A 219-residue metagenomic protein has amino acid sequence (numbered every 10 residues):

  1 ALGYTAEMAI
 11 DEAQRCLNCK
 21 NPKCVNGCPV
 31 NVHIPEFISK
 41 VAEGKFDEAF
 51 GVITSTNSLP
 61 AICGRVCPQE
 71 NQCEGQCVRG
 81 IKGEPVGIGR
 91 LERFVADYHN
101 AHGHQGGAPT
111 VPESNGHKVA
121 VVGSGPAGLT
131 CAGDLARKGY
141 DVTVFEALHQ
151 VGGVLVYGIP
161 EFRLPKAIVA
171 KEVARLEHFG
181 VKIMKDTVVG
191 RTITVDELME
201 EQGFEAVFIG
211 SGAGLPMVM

Functional and structural regions predicted by a protein language model:
A1-K23, E48-Q69, H104-V122, A127 (+2 more regions): Ferredoxin-like iron-sulfur electron-transfer modules
I10-E43, F50, T54-I88, G128-T130 (+1 more regions): Cysteine-centered iron-sulfur cluster-binding motifs in ferredoxin-type domains/subunits of redox enzymes
F37, A61-R65, Q69-V122, R137-K138 (+3 more regions): FAD-binding core/adjacent interface of flavoenzyme oxidoreductases
A120, T130-D134, V142-V144: Iron-sulfur cluster-binding electron-transfer modules in prokaryotic oxidoreductases
A127, Q150, G214: Conserved Rossmann-like nucleotide-cofactor binding loop
A132, A136-R137, V156: Gly/Ala-rich phosphate-binding loop of Rossmann-like dinucleotide-binding domains, activating on the conserved
Y140-V156: Glycine-rich FAD pyrophosphate-binding loop
Y157-I168: Glycine-rich phosphate-binding loop and adjoining beta1-alpha1-beta2 segment of Rossmann-like nucleotide-binding folds
